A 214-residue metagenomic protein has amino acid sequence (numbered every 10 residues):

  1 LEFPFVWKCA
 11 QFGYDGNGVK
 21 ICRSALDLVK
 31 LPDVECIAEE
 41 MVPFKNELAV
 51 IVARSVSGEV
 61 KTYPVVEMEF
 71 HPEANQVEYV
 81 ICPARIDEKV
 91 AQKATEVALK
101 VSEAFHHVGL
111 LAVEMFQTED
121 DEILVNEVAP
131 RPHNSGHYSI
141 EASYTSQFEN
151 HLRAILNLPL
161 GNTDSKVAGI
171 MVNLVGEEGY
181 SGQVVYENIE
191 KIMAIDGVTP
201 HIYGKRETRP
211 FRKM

Functional and structural regions predicted by a protein language model:
L1-A49, A53-V101: Active-site nucleotide/adenylate-binding loops and adjacent lid/helix of ATP-dependent enzymes
P4-W7, C36-E39, L111-A112, P159-G161 (+1 more regions): A short linear hydrophobic-aromatic micro-motif
V42, V52-V56, M115-E119, G204-R206: Short, low-complexity Ser/Thr-rich regulatory SLiMs
K61-P64, L111, I123-E127: Protein kinase-like catalytic core scaffold
A74-R85, E127-I140: Short, flexible active-site loops
Q92-V113, E119, A129-E178: Active-site "cap" helix and flanking loop/linker of ATP-utilizing ligase/carboxylase catalytic domains
T118-L124, R209-R212: A short, glycine/Asx- and small/polar-enriched loop/turn that sits immediately N-terminal to a beta-strand
R153-M214: Peripheral (often C-terminal) accessory segments that flank ATP-dependent C-N-forming ligase machineries
